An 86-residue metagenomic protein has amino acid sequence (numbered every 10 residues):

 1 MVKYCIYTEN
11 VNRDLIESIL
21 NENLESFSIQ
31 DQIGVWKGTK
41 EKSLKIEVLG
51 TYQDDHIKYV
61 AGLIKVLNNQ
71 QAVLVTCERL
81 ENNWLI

Functional and structural regions predicted by a protein language model:
M1-I86: Positively charged, small/polar-rich N-terminal and surface patches that mediate targeting and assembly and bind
